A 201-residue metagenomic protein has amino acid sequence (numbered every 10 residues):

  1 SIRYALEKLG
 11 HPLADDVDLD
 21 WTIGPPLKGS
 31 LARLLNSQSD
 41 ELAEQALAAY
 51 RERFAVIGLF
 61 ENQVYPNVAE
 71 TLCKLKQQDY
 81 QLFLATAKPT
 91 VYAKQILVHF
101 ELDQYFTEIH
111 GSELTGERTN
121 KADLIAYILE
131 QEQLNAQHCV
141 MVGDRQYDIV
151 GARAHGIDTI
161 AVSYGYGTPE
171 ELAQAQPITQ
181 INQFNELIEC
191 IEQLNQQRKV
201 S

Functional and structural regions predicted by a protein language model:
S1-A69: N-terminal helical cap/lid subdomain that shapes the substrate entry/recognition surface in HAD-like hydrolases
P12, D103-T107, N135: Conserved H-loop
T22, D103-R118: A short, structured active-site edge motif that brings together acidic residues
V56-L84, T90-K94, A122: Short, acidic loop-to-helix structural element flanking the phosphoryl-transfer center in phosphate-processing enzymes
Q77-Y80, Q131-A136, L194, R198: Glycine-rich phosphate-binding loop signature in dinucleotide/nucleotide-binding domains
N120-I149: Conserved Lys-Pro-Asp/Glu-containing loop-to-beta segment of HAD-superfamily phosphomonoesterases, centered on
M141-T179: Acidic, Mg2+-coordinating phosphoryl-transfer loop and its flanking beta/alpha structural elements, shared across
